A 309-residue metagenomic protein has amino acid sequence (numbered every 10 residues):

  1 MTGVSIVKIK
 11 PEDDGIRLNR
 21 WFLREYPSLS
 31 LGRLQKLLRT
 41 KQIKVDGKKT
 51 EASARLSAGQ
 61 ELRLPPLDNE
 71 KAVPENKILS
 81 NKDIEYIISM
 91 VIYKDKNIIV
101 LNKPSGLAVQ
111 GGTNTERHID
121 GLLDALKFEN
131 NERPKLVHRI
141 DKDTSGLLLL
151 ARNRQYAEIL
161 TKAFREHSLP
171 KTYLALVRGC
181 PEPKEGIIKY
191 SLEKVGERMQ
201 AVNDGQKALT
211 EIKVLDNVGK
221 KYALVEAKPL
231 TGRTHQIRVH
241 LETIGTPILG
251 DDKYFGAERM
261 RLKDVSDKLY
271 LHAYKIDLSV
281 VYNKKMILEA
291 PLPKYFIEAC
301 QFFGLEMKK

Functional and structural regions predicted by a protein language model:
T2-K309: RNA pseudouridine synthases
